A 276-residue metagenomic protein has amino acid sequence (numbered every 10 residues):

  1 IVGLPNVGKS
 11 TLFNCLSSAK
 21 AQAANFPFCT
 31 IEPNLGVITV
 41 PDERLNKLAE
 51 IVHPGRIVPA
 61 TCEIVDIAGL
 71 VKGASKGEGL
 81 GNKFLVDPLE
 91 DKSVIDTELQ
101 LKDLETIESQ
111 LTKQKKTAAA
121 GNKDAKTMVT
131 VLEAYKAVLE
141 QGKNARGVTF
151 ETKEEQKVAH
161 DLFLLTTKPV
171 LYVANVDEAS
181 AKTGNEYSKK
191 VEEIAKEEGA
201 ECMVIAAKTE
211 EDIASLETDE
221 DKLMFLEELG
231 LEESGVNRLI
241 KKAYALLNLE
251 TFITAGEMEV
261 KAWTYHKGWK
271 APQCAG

Functional and structural regions predicted by a protein language model:
I1-K92, D96, I107-E108, K113-T117: Conserved G1/Walker A P-loop phosphate-binding module
I1-V2, V7, F13, K113-G276: C-terminal-of-GTPase-core extension/linker across diverse P-loop GTPases
A21-C29, E43-E50, G55-R56, A68-G69 (+11 more regions): Flexible, active-site-adjacent loop/turn segments at secondary-structure boundaries
P41, P88, Q100-D103, A125-M128 (+1 more regions): Generic alpha-helical segment signature
V86-S109, A181, K189-C202: Switch/coupling subdomain of P-loop NTPase systems
